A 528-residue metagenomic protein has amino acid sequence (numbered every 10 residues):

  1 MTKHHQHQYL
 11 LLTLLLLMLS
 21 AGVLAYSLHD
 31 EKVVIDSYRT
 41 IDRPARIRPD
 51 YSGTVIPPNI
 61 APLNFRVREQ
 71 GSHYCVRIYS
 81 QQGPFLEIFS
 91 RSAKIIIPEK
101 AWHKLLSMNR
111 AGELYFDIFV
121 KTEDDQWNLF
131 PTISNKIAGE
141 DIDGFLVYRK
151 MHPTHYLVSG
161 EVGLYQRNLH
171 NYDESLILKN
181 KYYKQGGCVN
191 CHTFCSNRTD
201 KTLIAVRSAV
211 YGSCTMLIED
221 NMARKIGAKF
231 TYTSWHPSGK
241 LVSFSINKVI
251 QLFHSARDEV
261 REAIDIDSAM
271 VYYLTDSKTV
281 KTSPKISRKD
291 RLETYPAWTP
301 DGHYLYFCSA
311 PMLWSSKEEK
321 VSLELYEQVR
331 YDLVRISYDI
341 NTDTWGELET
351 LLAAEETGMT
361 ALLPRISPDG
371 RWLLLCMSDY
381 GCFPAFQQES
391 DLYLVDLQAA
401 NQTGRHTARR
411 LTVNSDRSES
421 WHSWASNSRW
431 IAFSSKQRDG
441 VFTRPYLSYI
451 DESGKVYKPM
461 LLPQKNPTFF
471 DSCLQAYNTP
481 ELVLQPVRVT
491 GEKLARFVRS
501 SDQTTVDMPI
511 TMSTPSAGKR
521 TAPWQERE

Functional and structural regions predicted by a protein language model:
T2-L14: N-terminal Sec-pathway targeting helices
L12-V23: Hydrophobic membrane-insertion alpha-helices, especially the h-region of bacterial N-terminal signal peptides
G22-E528: Sequence signature of WD/YWTD-type beta-propeller architectures
